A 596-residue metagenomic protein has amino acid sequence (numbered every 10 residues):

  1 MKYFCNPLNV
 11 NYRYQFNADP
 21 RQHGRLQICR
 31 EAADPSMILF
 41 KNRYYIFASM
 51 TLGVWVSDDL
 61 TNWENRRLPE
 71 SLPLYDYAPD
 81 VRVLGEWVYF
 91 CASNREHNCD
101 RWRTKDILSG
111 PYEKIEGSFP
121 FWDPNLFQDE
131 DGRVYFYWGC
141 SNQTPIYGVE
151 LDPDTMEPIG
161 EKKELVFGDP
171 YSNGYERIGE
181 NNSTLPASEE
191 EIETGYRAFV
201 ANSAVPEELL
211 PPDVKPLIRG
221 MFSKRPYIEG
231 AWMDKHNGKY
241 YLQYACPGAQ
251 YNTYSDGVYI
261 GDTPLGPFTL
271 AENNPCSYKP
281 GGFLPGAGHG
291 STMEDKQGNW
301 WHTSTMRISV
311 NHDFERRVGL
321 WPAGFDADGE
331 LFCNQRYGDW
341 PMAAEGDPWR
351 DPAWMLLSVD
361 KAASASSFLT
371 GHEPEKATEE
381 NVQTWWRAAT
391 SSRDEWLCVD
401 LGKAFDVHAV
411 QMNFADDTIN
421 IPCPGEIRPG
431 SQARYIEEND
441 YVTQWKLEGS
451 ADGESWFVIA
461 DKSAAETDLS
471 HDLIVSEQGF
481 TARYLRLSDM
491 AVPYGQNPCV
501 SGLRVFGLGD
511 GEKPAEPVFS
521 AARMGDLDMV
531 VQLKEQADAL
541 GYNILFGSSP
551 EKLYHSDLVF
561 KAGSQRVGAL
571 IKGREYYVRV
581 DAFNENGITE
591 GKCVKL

Functional and structural regions predicted by a protein language model:
M1-S223, K235-Y240, A245-G282, Q297 (+1 more regions): Beta-rich carbohydrate-recognition and catalytic domains
V149, W445-L447, Y542-I544: Short beta-strand elements bearing conserved aromatic residues within extracellular beta-rich modules
G257, T443, H471-L473, K561-R566: Short S/T/G- and acidic-enriched coil/turn segments that sit immediately N-terminal to beta-strands in beta-sandwich
E379-V458, L469-M524, K572: Aromatic, loop-rich ligand-recognition surfaces of beta-strand-rich domains
K462-E466, S556-A562: Short beta-strand segments within Ig-like beta-sandwich modules, predominantly Fibronectin type-III
F506-D538, K572, N586-L596: Pro/Thr/Ser/Gly-rich low-complexity, intrinsically disordered linker/stalk tracts
A537-L558: Extracellular low-complexity, O-glycosylation-prone stalks/linkers
G568-I588: Beta-strand-rich modules
